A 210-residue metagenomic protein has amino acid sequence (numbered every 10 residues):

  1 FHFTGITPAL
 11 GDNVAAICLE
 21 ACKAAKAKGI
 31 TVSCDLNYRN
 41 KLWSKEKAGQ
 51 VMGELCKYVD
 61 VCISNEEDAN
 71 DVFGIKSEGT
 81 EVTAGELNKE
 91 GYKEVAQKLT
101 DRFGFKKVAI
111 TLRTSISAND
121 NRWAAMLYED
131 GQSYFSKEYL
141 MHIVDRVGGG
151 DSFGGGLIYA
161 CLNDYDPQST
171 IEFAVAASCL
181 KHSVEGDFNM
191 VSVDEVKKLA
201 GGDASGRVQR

Functional and structural regions predicted by a protein language model:
F1-S133, Y139-M141, D194-K198, A204 (+1 more regions): Ribokinase/PfkB-type carbohydrate-kinase core domain
Y134-D203, R210: Conserved post-catalytic alpha-helical subdomain immediately downstream of the catalytic base and nucleotide-binding
